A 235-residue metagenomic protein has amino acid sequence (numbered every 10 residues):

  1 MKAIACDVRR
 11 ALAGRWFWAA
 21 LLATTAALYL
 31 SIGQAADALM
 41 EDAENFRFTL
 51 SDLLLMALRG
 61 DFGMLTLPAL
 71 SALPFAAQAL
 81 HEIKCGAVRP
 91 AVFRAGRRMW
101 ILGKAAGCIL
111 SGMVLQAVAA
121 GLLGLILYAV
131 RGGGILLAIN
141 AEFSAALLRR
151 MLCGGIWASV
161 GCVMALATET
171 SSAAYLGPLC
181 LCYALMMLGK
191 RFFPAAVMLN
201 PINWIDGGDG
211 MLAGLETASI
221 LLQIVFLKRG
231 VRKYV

Functional and structural regions predicted by a protein language model:
M1-T24: Aromatic- and glycine-rich beta-strand/loop motifs that create alpha-glucan
R10, L80, V92, A165-L166: Helix-capping/transition residues at the boundaries of transmembrane alpha-helices and the short helical linkers
W16, G96-R98, L102, T170-Y175: Membrane-helix interface segments
F17, T24-A77, L102-T168, N203-G214: Secretory targeting signals
A20-A26, S171-L185, N200-I202, S219-Q223: Central hydrophobic cores of alpha-helical transmembrane segments in multi-pass integral membrane proteins
A76-L110: Helix-loop-helix units of permease transmembrane domains in multi-pass membrane transporters, especially ABC
G189-G210: Extracellular/periplasmic helix-loop-helix junctions in multi-pass membrane proteins
E216-V235: Junction motif at the cytosolic side of a transmembrane helix
